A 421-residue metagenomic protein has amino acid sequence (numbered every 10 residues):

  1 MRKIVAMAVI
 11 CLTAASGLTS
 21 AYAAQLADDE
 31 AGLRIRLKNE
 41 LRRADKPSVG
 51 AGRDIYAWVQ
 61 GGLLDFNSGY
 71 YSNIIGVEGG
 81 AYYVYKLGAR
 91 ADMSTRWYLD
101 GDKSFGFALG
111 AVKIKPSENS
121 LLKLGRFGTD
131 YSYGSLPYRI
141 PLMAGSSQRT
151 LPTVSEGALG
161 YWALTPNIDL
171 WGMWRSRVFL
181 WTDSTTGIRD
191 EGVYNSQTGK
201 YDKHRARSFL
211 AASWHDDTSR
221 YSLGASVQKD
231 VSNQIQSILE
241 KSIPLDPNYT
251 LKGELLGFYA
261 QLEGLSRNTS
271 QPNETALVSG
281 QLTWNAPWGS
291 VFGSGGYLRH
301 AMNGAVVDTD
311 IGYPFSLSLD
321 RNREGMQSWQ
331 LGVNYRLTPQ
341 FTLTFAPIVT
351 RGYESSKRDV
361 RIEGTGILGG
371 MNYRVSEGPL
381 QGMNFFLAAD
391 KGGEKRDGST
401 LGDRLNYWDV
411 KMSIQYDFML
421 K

Functional and structural regions predicted by a protein language model:
R2, C11, S16-T129, A158 (+6 more regions): Beta-barrel outer-membrane channel/assembly domains of diderm bacteria
N39-L41, L122-T129, R139-G145, L170-S176 (+6 more regions): Transmembrane beta-strand segments that form the barrel wall of outer-membrane beta-barrel proteins
D45-G52, A89-T95, G134-T150, T182-D190 (+7 more regions): Outer-membrane beta-barrel translocator domains and adjoining extracellular loop/strand segments of Gram-negative
Y56-G62, K103-A108, P152-E156, H204-S208 (+5 more regions): Residues that define the transmembrane beta-barrel architecture of outer-membrane proteins
L64, G110-V112, A158-G160, L170 (+8 more regions): Membrane-embedded beta-strands of outer-membrane beta-barrel proteins, especially the hydrophobic/small aromatic
G69, W171, H215-T218, I238-Y353: Detector for outer-membrane/organellar transmembrane beta-barrel domains, recognizing the amphipathic beta-strand
N73-V77, E118-K123, Y131, N167-W171 (+8 more regions): Repeated loop/turn-to-beta-strand initiation elements of outer-membrane beta-barrel proteins
R90-K103, S120-S213, S222-L223, V227-K229 (+1 more regions): Surface-exposed coil loops of outer-membrane beta-barrel proteins
